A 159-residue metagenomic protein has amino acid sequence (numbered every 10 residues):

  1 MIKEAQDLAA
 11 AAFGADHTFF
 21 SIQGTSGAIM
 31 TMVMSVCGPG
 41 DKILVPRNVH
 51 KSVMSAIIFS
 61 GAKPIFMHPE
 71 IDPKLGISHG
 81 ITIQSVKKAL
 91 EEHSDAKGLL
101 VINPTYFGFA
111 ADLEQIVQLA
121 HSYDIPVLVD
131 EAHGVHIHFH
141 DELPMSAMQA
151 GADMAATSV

Functional and structural regions predicted by a protein language model:
M1-G27: Conserved N-terminal alpha-helix of the aminotransferase class I/II PLP-enzyme fold
A11-A12, G27-V159: Conserved PLP-enzyme active-site core in the AAT-like
